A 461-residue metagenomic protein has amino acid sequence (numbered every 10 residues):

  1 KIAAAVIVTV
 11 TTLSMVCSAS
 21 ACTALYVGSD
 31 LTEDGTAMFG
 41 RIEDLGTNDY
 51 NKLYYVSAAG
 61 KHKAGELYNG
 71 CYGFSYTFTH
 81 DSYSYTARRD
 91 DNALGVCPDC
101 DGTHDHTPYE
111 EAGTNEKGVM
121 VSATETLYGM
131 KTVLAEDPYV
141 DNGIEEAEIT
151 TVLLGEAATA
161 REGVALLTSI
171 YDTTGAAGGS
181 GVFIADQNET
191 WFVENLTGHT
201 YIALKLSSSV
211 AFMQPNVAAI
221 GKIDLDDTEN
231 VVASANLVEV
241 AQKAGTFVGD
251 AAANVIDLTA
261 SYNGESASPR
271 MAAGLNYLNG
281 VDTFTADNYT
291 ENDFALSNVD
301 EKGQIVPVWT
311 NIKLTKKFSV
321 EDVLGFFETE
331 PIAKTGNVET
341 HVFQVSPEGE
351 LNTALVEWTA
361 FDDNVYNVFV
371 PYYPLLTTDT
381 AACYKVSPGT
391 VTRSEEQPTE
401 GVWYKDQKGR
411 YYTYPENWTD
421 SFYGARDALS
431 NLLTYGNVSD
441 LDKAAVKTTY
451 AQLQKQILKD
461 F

Functional and structural regions predicted by a protein language model:
A5-S14: Bacterial N-terminal signal peptides
L13-A21: Sec-dependent signal peptide cleavage junction
C22-E145, L166-E291: A contiguous strand-loop segment
A135-Y139, E148-A157: Second-shell loop/turn segments in exported
E148-T151, R161, A165, A451 (+1 more regions): Solvent-exposed, polar/charged alpha-helical surfaces in well-ordered, non-transmembrane soluble domains, broadly
G163-D172, V320-F327: Short, well-structured alpha-helical segments that form the helix of a local strand-helix-strand
Q242-E348: Glycine-rich, aromatic-lined ligand/substrate-binding cores of catalytic and carbohydrate-binding domains
D322-K447, A451: Substrate-recognition/cap regions that form aromatic- and gly/pro-loop-enriched pockets for small-molecule ligands
